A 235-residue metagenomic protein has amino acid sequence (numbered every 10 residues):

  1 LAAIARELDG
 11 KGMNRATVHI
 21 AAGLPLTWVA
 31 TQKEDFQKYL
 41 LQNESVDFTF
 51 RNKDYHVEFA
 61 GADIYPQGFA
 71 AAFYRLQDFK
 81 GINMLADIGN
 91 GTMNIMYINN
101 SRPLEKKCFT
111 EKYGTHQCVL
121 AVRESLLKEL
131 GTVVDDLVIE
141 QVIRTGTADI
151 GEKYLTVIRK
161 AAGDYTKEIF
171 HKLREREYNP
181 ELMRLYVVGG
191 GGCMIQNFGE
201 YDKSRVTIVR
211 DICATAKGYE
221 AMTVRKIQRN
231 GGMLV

Functional and structural regions predicted by a protein language model:
L1-N83, P103-Q117, L137-V235: Nucleotide/phosphate-binding catalytic cleft detector across ATP-hydrolyzing and phosphate-transferring enzymes
R75-L104, V122: Gly/Thr-rich phosphate-binding beta-strand-loop-beta motif of the actin/hexokinase/Hsp70
A121-L126, L130: C-terminal, non-catalytic macromolecule-binding modules
T132-D136: Short, structured loop/turn "capping" segments at alpha-beta junctions
